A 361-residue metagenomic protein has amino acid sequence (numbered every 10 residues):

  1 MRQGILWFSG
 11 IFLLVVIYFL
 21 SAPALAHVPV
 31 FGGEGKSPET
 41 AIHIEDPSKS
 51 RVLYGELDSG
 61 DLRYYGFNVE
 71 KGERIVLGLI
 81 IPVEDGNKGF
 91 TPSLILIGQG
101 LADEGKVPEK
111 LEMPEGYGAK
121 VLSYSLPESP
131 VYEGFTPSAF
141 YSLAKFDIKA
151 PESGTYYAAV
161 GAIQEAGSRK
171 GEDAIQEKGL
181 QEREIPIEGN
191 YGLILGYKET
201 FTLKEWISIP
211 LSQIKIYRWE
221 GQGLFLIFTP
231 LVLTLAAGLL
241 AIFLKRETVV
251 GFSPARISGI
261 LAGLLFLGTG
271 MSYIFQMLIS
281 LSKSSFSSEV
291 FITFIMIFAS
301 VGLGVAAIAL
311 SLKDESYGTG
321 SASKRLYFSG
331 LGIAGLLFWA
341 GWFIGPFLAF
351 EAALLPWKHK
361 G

Functional and structural regions predicted by a protein language model:
M1-S9: Bacterial N-terminal signal peptides that target proteins for export
S21-P23: N-terminal signal peptide c-region/cleavage motif recognized by signal peptidases
L25-V52: N-terminal leader/pro-regions and domain N-caps
H27-S37, Y65, G86, P92-D103 (+1 more regions): C-terminal edge strands of extracellular/lumenal beta-sandwich accessory domains
H43-E70, R74-D85, S93-L94, L143: Non-catalytic, beta-strand-enriched accessory regions in extracellular/secretory proteins and membrane protein
L96, E104-A119: Alpha-helical transmembrane helix bundles of large polytopic membrane transport and channel proteins
M113-K149: Extended, solvent-exposed segments with strong compositional bias
I209-W357: Alpha-helical transmembrane segments forming the membrane-embedded cores of inner-membrane proteins across
